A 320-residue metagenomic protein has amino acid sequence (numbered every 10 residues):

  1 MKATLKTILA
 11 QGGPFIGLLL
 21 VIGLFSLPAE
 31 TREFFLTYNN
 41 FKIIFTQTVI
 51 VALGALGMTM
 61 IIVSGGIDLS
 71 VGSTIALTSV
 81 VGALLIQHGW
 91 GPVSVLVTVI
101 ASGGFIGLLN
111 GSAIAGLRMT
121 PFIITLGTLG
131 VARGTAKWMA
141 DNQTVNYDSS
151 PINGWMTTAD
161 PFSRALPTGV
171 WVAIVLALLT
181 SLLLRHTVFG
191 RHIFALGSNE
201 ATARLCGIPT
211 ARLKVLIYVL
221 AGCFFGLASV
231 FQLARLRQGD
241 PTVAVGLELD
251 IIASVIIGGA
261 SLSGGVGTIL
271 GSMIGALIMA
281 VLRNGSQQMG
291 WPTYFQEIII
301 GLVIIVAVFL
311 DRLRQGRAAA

Functional and structural regions predicted by a protein language model:
M1-G23, L27, S198, L205-R212 (+2 more regions): Cytosolic-side transmembrane-helix boundaries in multi-pass membrane proteins
K2-L9, S64-I67, G104-Y147, L183-V188 (+2 more regions): Short loop segments and helix-boundary regions at transmembrane helix junctions of multi-pass inner-membrane proteins
K6, F122-H186, L213-L216, R235-A244 (+1 more regions): Transmembrane helix-bundle core of multi-pass membrane transporters and related energy-transducing complexes
A10-G12, P92, P121, A165-A173 (+3 more regions): Loop-to-transmembrane alpha-helix initiation sites
L19-F34, S64, M139-A140, S181-V188: Structural signal for alpha-helical transmembrane segments and their membrane-water exit/capping regions in multi-pass
L20, L24-L27, T37-H88, S112-M119 (+3 more regions): Single transmembrane alpha-helix segments in multi-pass membrane proteins
G91-V99, F105-N110, I114, F162-G239: Helix-loop-helix "hairpin" substructures at the membrane interface of multi-pass membrane proteins
V219, F225, R235-G301: Transmembrane alpha-helical segments in multi-pass inner-membrane proteins
